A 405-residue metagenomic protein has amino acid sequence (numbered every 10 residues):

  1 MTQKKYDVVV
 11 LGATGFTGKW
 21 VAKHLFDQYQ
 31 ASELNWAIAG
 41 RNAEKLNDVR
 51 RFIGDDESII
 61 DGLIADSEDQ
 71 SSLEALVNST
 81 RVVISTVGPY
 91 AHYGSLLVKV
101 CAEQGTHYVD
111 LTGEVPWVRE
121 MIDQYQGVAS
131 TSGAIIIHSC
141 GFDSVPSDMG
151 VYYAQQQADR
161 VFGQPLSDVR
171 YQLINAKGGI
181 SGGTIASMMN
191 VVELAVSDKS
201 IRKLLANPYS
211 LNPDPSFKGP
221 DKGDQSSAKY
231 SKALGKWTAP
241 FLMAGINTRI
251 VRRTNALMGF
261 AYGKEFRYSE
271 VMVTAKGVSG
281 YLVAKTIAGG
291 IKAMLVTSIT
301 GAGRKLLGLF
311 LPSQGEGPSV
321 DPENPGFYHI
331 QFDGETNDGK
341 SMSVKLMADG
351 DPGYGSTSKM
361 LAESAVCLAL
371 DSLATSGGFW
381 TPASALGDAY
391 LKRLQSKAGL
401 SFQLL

Functional and structural regions predicted by a protein language model:
V8-F26: N-terminal Rossmann NAD(P)H-binding glycine-rich loop of SDR-like oxidoreductase domains
Q30-K45: Conserved glycine-rich Rossmann-like NAD(P)H-binding loop of the short-chain dehydrogenase/reductase
I53-D69: Rossmann-fold cofactor-recognition segment
I64-V82, T86-H92: Conserved Rossmann-fold cofactor-binding substructure of NAD(P)-dependent oxidoreductases
P89, V100-V118: ADP-ribose/adenylate-binding Rossmann-like module
T112-A134: Rossmann-fold NAD(P)-binding glycine/threonine-rich loop
V128, S132-A176: Adenosine-phosphate binding glycine-rich loop
Q156-L405: C-terminal catalytic/substrate-binding lobe primarily of soluble NAD(P)-dependent oxidoreductases
